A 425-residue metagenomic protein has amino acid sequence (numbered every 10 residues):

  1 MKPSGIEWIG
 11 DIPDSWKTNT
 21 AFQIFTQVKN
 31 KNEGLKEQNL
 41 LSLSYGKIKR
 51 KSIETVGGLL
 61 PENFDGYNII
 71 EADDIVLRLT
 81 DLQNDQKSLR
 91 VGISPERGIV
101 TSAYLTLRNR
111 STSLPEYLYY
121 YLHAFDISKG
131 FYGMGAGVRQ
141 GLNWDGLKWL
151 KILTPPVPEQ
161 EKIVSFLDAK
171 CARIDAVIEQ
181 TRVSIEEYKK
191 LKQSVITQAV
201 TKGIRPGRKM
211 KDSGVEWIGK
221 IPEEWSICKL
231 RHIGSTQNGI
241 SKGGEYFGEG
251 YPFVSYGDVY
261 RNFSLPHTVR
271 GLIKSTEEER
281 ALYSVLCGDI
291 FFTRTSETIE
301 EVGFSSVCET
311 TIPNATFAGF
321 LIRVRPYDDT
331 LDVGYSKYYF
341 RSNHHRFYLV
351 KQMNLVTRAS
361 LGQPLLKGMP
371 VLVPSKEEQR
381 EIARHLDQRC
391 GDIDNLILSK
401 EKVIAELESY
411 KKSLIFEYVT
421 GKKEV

Functional and structural regions predicted by a protein language model:
M1-I12, A172-E223, L398-V425: Short amphipathic coiled-coil heptad-repeat segments
M1-N32, V157, E161, D212-I240 (+5 more regions): Non-catalytic DNA-recognition/assembly elements of restriction-modification systems
K2-E7, G98-A103, A136-E161, P313-I322 (+2 more regions): A short glycine-rich beta-alpha junction/loop motif
G5, N19-E33, E37-Q38, S42-I75 (+2 more regions): Sequence-specific dsDNA recognition surfaces
G34-S42, M134, K209-S213, G243-G250 (+2 more regions): Short coil/turn segments at secondary-structure boundaries
L59, F64-D65, P95, G137 (+5 more regions): A structural connector/turn signal
N68, A72-I127, N143, S255 (+2 more regions): A short beta-sheet element
P156, Q160-K170, S375-E401, L407: Extended amphipathic alpha-helical segments enriched in small hydrophobics
